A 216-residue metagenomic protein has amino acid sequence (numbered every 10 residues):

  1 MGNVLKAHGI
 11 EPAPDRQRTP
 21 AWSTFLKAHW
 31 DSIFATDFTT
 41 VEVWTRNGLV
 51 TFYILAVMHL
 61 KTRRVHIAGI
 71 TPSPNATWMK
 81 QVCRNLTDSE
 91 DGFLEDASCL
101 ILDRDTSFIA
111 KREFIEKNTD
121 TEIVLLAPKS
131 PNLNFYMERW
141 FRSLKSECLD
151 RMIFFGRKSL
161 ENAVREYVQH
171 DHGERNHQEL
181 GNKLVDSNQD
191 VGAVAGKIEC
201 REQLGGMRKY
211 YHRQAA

Functional and structural regions predicted by a protein language model:
M1-A216: Charged DNA-binding/catalytic regions of mobile-element recombinases
